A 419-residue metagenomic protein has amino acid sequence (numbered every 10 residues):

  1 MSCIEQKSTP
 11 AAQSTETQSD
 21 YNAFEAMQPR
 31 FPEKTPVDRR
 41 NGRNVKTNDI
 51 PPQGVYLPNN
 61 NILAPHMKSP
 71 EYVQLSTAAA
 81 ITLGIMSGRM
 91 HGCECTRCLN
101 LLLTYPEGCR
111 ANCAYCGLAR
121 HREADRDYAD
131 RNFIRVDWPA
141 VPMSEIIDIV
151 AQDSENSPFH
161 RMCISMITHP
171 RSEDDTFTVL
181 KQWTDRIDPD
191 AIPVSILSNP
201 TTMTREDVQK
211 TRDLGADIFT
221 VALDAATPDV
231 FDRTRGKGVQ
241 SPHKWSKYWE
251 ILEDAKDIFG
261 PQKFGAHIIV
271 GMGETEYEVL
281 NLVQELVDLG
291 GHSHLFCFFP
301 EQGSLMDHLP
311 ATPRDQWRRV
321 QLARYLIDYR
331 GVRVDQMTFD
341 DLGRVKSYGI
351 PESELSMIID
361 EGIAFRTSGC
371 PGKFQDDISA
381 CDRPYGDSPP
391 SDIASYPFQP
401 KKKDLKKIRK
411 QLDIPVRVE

Functional and structural regions predicted by a protein language model:
M1-R97, I258, L280-E419: Auxiliary Fe-S-binding modules of radical SAM enzymes
Y72, A78-R122, R161-I164: N-terminal pre-triad scaffold of radical SAM enzymes
P106-R110, L118-D127, R131, W138 (+10 more regions): Conserved mixed alpha/beta catalytic, RNA-binding, or beta-rich assembly cores of soluble enzyme, regulatory
R120-D175, D190-D207, L214-W249, H292-H294: Core AdoMet radical
H160-R186, G271-E278: Conserved glycine-rich "GG(E/T)P / GGGxP" loop and the immediately following alpha-helix in the radical SAM core
T176-V194, H243-P261, R314-G331: Alpha-helix-loop-beta-strand connector modules within alpha/beta enzyme cores
S195-T201, K237-G238, I251-Y277, G303: Conserved strand-turn element in the central/C-terminal portion of the radical SAM core barrel that lines
T204-T211, M272-D288: Catalytic cores of alpha/beta
